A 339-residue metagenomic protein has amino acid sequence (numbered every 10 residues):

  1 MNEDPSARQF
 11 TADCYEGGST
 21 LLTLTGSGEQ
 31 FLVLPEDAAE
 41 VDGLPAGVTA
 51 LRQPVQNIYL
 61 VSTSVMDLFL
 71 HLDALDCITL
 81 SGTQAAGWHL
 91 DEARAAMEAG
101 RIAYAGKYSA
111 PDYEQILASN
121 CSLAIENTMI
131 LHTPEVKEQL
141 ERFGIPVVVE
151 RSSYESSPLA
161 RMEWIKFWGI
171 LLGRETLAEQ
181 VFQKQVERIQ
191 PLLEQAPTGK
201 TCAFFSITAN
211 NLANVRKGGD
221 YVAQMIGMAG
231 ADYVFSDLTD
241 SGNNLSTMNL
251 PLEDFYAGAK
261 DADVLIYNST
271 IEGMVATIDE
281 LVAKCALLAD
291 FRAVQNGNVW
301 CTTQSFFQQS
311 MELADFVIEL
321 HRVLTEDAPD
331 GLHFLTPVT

Functional and structural regions predicted by a protein language model:
M1-M66, L177-F204, V323-T339: Bacterial Sec-exported substrate-binding components of ABC uptake systems
T20-L117, L123-I130: A short, structured surface patch at a secondary-structure boundary
R52, Y59, G106-P111, N127-P134 (+7 more regions): Soluble non-cytosolic domains of exported or imported proteins
Q56, M66-L70, E114-A118, E138 (+13 more regions): Solvent-exposed, polar/charged alpha-helical surfaces in well-ordered, non-transmembrane soluble domains, broadly
Q56, S64-M66, L70, S81-E92 (+4 more regions): Extracytoplasmic ligand-binding site segments that recognize negatively charged/polar headgroups
N57-L60, C77-S81, L123-N127, V147-E150 (+5 more regions): Structural recognition of the beta-strand scaffold that forms the well-ordered cores of secreted hydrolase catalytic
E155-Q180, V264-T339: Structured C-terminal subdomain patch of bacterial secreted/periplasmic proteins
R188, E194-A276: Flexible, glycine-rich surface segments
